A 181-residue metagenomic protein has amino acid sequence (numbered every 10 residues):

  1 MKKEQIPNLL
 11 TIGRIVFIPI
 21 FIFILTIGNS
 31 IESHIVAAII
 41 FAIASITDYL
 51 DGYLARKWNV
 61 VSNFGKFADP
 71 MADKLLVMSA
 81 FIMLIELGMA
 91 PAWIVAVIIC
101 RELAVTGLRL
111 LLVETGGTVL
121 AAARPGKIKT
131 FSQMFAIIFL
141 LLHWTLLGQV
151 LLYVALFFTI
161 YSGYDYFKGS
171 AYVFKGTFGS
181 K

Functional and structural regions predicted by a protein language model:
M1-K181: Alpha-helical transmembrane bundles and membrane-interface segments of multipass inner-membrane proteins
